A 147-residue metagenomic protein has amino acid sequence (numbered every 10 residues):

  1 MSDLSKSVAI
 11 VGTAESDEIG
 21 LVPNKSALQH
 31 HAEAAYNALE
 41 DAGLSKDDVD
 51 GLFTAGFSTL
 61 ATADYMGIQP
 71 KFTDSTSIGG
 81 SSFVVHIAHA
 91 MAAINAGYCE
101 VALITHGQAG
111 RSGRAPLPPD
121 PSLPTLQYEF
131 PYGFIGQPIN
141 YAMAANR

Functional and structural regions predicted by a protein language model:
M1-I78, A92-A96, L103-R147: Conserved "HGTGT" condensation-loop signature of ketosynthase/thiolase-family condensing enzymes that catalyze
G79-H89: Short phosphate-binding loop-to-helix
